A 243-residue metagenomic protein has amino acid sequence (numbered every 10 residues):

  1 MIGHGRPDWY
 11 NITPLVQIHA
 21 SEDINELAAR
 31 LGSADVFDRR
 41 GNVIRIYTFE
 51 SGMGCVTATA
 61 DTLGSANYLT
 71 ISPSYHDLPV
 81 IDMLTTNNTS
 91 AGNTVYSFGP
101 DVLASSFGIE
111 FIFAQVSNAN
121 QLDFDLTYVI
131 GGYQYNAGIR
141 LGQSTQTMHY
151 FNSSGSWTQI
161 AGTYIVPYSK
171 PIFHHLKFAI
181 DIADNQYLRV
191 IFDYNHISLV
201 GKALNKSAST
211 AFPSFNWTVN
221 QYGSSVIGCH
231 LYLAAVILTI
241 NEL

Functional and structural regions predicted by a protein language model:
I2-T62: Extracellular carbohydrate-recognition regions
I46-E50, I227-L243: Extracellular, beta-strand-rich glycan-interacting domains
F49, I109-F111, K170-I182, L188-F192: Short tryptophan-centered beta-strand motifs in secreted/extracellular beta-sheet-rich domains of glycan-recognition
M53-T89: Extracellular glycan-recognition surfaces and repeat-rich motifs
M83-F151: Secretory/extracellular carbohydrate-interaction modules and structurally similar beta-sandwich "look-alikes"
Y96-I109, Y164-I172, C229-Y232: Extracellular/lumenal carbohydrate-interaction signature centered on repeated Trp-anchored short motifs
N152-H175: Short, aromatic/His-centered strand-loop micro-motif at the edge of beta-sheets
L199-A234: Flexible glycan-contacting loops in extracellular carbohydrate-active proteins
